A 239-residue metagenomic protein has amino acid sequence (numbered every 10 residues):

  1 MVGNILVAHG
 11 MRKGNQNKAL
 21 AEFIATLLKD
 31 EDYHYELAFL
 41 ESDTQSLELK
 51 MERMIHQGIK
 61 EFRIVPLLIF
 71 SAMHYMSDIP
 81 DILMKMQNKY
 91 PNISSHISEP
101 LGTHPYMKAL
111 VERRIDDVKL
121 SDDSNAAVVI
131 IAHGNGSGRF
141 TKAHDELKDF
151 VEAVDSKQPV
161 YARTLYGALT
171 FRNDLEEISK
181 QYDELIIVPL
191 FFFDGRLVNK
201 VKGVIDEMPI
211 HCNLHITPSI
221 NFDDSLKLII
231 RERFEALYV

Functional and structural regions predicted by a protein language model:
M1-V239: Active-site-proximal alpha-helix that buttresses catalytic centers in soluble enzyme cores
